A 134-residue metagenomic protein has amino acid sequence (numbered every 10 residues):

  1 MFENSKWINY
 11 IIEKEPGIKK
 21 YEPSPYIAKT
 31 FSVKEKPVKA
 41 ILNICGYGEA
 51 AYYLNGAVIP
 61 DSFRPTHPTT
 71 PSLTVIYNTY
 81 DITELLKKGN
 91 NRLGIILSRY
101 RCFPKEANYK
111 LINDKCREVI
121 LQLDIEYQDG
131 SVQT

Functional and structural regions predicted by a protein language model:
M1-E15: Boundary/junction segments of secreted and surface-exposed precursor proteins
E13-G17, E22, Y26-T134: Accessory beta-strand-rich segments of carbohydrate-active enzymes
